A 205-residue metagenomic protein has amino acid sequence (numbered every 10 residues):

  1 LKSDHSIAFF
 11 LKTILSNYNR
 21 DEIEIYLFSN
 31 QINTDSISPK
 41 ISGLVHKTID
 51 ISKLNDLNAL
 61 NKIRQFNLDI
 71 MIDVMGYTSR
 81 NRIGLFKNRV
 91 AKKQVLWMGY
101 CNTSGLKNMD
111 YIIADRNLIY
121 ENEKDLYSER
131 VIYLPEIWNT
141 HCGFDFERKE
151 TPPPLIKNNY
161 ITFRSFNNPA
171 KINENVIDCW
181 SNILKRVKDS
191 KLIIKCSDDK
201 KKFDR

Functional and structural regions predicted by a protein language model:
L1-N108, A114-K124, L192-R205: Conserved nucleotide-cofactor-binding alpha/beta core module
S3-I23, E136-R205: Conserved catalytic-core segment of nucleotide-activated headgroup transferases in glycan assembly
K93, D110, R130, N159-I161: A generic secondary-structure signal marking the coil-to-beta-strand transition
Y111-N122, Y127-F144: Donor nucleotide-sugar binding/catalytic pocket of nucleotide-sugar-dependent glycosyltransferases
